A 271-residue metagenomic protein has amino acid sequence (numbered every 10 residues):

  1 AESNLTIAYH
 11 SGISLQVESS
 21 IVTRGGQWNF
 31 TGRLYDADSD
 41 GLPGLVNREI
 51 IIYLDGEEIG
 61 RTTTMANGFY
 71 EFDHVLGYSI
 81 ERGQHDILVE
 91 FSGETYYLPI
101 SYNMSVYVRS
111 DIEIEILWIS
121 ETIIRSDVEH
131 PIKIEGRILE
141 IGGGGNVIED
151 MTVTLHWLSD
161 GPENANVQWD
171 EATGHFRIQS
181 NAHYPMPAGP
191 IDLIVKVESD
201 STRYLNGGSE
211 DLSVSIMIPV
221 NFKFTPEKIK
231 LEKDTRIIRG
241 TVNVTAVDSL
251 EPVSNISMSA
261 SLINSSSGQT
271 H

Functional and structural regions predicted by a protein language model:
A1, E81-Y102, W157, P187-S209 (+1 more regions): Enriched for extracellular/lumenal, surface-exposed ectodomains of secreted and cell-surface proteins
H10-V17, D111-I119, I218-P226: Proline-enriched interdomain boundary motifs that mark the N-terminal boundary and often initiate the first structured
V17-V22, I119-R125, P226-L231: Short beta-strand segments of immunoglobulin-like
T23-S39, V89, V128-G143, I178 (+2 more regions): Beta-strand-rich structural segments
D36-E58, H85, E140-A165, I191 (+1 more regions): Short flexible loop/turn segments that cap and initiate beta-strands
I59-N67, E163-H175, S267-H271: Short, acidic Ser/Thr/Gly-rich low-complexity loop/linker segments typical of extracellular and cell-surface proteins
G68-H74, G174-S180: Short strand-edge motifs at loop-to-beta-strand transitions and within beta-strands of extracellular beta-rich domains
V75-E81, Q179-P187: Short, surface-exposed loop/turn segments at beta-strand-coil junctions that are enriched for proline with nearby
